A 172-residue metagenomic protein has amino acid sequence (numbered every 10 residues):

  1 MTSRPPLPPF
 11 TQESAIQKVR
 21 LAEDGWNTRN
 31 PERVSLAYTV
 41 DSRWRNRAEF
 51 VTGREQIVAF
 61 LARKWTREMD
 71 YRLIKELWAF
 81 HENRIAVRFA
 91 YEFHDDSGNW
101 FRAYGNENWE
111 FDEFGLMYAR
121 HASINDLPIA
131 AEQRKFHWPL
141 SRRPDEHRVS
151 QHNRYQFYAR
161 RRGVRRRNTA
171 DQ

Functional and structural regions predicted by a protein language model:
M1-T2, D41: A short secondary-structure junction motif
T2-F10, A59-Q172: A beta-strand edge to alpha-helix "cap/lid" segment located at domain peripheries
P5, D24, R47: Short, flexible active-site loop motifs that bind/organize anionic cofactors or intermediates
T11-T28: Short, aromatic-enriched amphipathic alpha-helices that serve as compact interaction elements
S14, P31-R84: A solvent-exposed, acidic/Ser-Thr-rich amphipathic alpha-helical stretch
